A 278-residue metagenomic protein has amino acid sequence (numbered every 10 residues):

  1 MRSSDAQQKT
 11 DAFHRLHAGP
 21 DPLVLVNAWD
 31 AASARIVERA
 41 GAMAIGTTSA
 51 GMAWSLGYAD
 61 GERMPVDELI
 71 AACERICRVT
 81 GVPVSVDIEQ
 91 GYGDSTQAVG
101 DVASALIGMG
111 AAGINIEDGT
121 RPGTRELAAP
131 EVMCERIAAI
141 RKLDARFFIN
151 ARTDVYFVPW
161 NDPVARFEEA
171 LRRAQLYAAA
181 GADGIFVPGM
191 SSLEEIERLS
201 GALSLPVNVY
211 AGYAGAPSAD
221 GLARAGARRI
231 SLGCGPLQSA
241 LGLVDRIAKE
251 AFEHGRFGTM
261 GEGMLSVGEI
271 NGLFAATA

Functional and structural regions predicted by a protein language model:
R2-L232, S239-R246, E250, T277: Alpha/beta enzyme core
F252-G261: Short, highly charge-biased, low-complexity peptide segments
M260-A278: A short, charged, Gly/Pro-tolerant segment at domain boundaries
